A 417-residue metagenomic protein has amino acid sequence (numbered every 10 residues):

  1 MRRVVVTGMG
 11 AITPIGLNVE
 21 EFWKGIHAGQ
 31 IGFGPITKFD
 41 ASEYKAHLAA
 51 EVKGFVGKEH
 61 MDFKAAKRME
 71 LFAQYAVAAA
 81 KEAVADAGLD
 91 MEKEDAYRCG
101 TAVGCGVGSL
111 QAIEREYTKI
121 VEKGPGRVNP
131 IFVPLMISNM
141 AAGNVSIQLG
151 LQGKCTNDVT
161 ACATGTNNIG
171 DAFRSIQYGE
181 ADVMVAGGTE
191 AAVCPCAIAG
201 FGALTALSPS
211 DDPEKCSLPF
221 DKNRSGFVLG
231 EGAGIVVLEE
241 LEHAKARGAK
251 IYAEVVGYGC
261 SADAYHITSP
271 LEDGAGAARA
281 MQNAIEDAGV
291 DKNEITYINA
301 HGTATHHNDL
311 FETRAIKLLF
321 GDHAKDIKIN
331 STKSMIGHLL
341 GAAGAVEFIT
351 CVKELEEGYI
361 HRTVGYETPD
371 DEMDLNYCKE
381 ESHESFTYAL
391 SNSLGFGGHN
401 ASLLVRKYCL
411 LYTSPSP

Functional and structural regions predicted by a protein language model:
R3-T7, G34, D212-A288, Y297 (+1 more regions): Condensing-enzyme catalytic core mediating Claisen C-C bond formation in acyl metabolism
V6, F22-W23, H27-T160, T189-I198 (+1 more regions): Conserved beta-ketoacyl condensing-enzyme motif
E20-K24, Q111-P125, I176-Y178, I198-D211 (+3 more regions): A glycine- and small-aliphatic-rich helix-loop capping segment at beta-alpha/alpha-beta transitions that lines
A76-L89, S138-A142, S146-E190, V228-A249 (+2 more regions): Active-site-proximal alpha-helical scaffold in enzymes
E122-N129, G170, R174, E190-A246 (+2 more regions): Glycine-/small-residue-rich "gating" segment that lines the acyl/pantetheine channel and substrate pocket
E180-S225, Y258-E272, G302-D309, D326-L375: Acyl-CoA/ACP chain-elongation machinery
E272-D326: A glycine- and small/hydrophobic-rich beta-loop-beta segment that serves as a flexible "lid/hinge" or phosphate-binding
Y412-P417: Conserved small/polar residues in nucleotide/adenosyl-binding loops
